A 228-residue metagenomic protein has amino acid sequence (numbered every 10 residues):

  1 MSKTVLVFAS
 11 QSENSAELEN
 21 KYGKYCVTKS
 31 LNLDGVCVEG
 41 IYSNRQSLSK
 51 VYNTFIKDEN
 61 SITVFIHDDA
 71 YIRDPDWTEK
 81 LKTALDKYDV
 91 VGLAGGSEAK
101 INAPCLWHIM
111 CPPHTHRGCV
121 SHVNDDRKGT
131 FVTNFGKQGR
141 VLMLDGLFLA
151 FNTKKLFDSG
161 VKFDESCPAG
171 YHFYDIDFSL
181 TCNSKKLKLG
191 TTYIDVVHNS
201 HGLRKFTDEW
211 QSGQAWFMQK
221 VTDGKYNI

Functional and structural regions predicted by a protein language model:
M1-T28, G35: N-proximal low-complexity "stem/linker" segments adjacent to membrane-targeting elements
L33-S47: A short beta-strand-loop structural module common to alpha/beta enzyme folds
S43-E59: Glycine-rich, basic loop-to-helix element that forms the pyrophosphate-binding segment of sugar-nucleotide handling
L48-N53, L144-L147, A169-L180: Conserved glycosyltransferase catalytic-site signature
S61-Y71: Short beta-strand-to-loop acidic/aromatic patch adjacent to the donor-nucleotide binding site
A70-A84: Acidic donor-binding/catalytic loop of UDP-sugar-dependent glycosyltransferases, especially processive GT2
K80-K162: Conserved catalytic core of nucleotide-sugar-dependent glycosyltransferases
E165-I228: C-terminal catalytic/acceptor-binding lobe
